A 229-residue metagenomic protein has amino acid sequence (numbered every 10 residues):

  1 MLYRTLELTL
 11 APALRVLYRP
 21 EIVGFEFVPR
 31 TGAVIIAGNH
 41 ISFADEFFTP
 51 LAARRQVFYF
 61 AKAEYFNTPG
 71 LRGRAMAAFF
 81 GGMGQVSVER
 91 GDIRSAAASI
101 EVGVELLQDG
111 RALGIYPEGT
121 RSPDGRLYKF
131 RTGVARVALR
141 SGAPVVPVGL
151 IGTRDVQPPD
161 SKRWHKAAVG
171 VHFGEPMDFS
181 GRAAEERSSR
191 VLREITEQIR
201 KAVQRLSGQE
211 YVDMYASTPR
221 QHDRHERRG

Functional and structural regions predicted by a protein language model:
M1-L17, P69-G84, R163-K166: Alpha-helical membrane-targeting segments
L2, A97-G229: Non-catalytic C-terminal accessory region of glycerolipid acyltransferases and related lyso-lipid remodeling enzymes
Y3, T9-H40: Helix-to-loop junction immediately C-terminal to a conserved catalytic motif
R15-I22, S95-A97, R154-D155: Short gly/ser/thr-rich secondary-structure transition/capping motifs
P20-F25, A44-E46, G73, I100-V102 (+2 more regions): A generic local structural motif
P20-I22, Q85, V171: Generic structural signal for residues in well-ordered beta-strands
V28-I93: Catalytic core of membrane glycerolipid acyltransferases/transacylases, capturing the structured, soluble-facing
